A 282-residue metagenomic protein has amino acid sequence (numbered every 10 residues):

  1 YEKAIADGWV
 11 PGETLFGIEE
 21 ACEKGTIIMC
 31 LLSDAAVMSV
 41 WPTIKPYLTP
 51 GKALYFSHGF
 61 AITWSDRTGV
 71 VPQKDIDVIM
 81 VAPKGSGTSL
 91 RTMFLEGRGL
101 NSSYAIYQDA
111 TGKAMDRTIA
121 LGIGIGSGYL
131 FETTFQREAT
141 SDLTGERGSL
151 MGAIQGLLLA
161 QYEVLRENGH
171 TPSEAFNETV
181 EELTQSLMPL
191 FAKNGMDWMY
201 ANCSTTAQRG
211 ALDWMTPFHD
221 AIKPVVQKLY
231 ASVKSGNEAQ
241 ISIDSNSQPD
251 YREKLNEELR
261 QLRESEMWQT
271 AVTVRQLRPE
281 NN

Functional and structural regions predicted by a protein language model:
Y1, A21, V37, P172-F176: Small-residue helix-packing motif on alpha-helices
E2-I5, I119, I123, R166: Class I S-adenosyl-L-methionine
I5-I62, V71-S86: Rossmann-like NAD(P)-binding element
Y55-R147: Rossmann-fold dinucleotide-binding core
E146-S149, M196: RNase H-like (RuvC/DEDD) metal-dependent nuclease/polynucleotide-processing core
S149-Q155: Conserved phosphate/anionic-ligand binding catalytic regions in large, soluble enzymes, centered on
L159-R166: Amphipathic alpha-helical segments within well-ordered protein domains
E167-N282: NAD(P)-dependent Rossmann-like dehydrogenase/reductase catalytic/cofactor-binding core
